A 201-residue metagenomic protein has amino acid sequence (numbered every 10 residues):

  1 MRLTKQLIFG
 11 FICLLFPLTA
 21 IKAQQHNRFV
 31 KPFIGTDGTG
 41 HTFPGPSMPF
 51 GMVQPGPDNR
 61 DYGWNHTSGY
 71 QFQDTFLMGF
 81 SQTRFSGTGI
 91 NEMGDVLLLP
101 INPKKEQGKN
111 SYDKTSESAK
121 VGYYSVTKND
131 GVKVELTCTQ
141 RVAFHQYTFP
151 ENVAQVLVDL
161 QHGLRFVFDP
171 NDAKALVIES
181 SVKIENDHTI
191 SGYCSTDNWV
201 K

Functional and structural regions predicted by a protein language model:
M1-Q24: Bacterial Sec-dependent N-terminal signal peptides
Q24-K201: Accessory carbohydrate-recognition regions in carbohydrate-active enzymes
